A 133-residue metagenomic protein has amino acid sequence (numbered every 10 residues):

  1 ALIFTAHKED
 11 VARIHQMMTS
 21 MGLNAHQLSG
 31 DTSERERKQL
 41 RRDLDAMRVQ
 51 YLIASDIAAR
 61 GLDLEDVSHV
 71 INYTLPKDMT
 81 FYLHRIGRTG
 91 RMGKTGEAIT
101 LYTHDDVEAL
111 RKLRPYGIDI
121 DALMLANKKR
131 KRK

Functional and structural regions predicted by a protein language model:
A1-K133: Conserved helicase RecA-like core
